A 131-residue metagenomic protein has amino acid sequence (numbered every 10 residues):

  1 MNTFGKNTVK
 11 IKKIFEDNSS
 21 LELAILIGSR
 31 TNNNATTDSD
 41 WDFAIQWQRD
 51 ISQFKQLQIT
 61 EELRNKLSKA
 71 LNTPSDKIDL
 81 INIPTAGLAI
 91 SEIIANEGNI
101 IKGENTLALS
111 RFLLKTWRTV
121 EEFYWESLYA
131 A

Functional and structural regions predicted by a protein language model:
M1-L23, T31-N33, Q53-A131: Catalytic core of pol beta-like nucleotidyltransferases
L26-W41: Short edge beta-strands and adjacent turn/loop segments
S39, I51-Q53: Single-residue recognition of alpha-helix boundary sites
D40-F43, T60-E61: Glycine-rich, phosphate-binding/catalytic loops in enzymes
A44-Q48: Short hydrophobic/aromatic beta-strand micro-patches that form the beta-sheet surface supporting nucleotide- or nucleic
